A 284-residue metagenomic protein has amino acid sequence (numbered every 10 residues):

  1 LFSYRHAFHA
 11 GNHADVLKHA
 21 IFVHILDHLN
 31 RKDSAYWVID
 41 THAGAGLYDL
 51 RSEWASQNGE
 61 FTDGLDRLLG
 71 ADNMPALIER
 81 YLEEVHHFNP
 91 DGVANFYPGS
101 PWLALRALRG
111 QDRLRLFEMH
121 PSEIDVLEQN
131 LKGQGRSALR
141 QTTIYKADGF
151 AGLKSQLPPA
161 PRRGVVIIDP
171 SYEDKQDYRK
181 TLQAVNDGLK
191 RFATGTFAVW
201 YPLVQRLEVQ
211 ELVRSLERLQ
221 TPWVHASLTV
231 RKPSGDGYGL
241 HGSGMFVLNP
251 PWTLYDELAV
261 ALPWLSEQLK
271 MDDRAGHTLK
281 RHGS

Functional and structural regions predicted by a protein language model:
L1-S284: Class I S-adenosyl-L-methionine-dependent methyltransferase catalytic core
